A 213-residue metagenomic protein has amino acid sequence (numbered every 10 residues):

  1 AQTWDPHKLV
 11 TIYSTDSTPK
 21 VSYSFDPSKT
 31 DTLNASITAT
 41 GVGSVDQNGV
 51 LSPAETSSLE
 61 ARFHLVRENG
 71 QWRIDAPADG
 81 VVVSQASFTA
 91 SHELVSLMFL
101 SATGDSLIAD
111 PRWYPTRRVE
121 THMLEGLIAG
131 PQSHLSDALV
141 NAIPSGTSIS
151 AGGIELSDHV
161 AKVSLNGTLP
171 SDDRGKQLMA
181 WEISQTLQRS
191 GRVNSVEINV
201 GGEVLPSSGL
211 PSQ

Functional and structural regions predicted by a protein language model:
A1-Q213: Bimodal "functional hotspot" detector
